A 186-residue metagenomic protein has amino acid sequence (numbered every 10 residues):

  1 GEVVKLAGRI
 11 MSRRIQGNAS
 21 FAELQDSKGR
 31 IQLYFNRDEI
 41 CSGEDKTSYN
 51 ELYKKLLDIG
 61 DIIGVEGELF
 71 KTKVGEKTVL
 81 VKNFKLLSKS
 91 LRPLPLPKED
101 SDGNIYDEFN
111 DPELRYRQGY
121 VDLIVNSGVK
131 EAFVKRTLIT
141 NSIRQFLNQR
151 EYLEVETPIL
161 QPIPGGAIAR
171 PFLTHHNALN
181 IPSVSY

Functional and structural regions predicted by a protein language model:
G1-Y186: Class II aminoacyl-tRNA synthetase catalytic cores and aaRS-like
